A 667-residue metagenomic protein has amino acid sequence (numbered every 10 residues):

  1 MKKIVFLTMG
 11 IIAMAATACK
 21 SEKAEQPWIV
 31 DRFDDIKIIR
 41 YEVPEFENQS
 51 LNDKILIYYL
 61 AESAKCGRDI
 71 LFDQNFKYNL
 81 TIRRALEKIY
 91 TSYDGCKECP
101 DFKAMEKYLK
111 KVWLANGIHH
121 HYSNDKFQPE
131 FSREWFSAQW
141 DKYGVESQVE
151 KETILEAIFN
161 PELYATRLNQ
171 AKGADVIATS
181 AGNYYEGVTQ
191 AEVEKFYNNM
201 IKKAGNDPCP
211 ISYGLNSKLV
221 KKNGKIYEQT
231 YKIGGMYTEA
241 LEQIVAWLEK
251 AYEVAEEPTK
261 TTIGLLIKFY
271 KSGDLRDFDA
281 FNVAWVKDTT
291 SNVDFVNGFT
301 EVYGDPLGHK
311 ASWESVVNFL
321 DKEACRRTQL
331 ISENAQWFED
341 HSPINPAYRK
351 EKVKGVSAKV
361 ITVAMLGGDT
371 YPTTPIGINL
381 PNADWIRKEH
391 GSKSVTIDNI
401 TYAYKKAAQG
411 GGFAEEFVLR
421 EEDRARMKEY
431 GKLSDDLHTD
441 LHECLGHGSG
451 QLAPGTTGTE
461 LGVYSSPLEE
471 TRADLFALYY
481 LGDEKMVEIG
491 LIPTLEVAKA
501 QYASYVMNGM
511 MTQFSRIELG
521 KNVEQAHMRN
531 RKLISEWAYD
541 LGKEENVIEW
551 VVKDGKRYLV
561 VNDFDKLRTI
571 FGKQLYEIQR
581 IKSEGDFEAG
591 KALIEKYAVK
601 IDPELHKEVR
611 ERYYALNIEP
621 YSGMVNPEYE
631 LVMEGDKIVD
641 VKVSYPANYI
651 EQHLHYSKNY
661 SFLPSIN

Functional and structural regions predicted by a protein language model:
A15-A18: C-terminal motif of bacterial Sec signal peptides marking the signal peptidase cleavage site
E22-A85: N-terminal-proximal low-complexity accessory segments that begin disordered and transition into the first
E42, L71, L478-I581: Long, well-structured alpha-helical subdomains associated with metal-dependent extracellular/ecto-lumenal hydrolases
S50, E256-E257, S466-D483: An active-site-proximal "capping" alpha-helix that borders the catalytic cofactor pocket
L109-K110, L114-R424, G431: Contiguous, non-catalytic segments that form substrate-binding/exosite surfaces or channel walls
C444-T457, Y480, E484: Catalytic Zn2+-binding segment of zinc metalloproteases
G450-T471: Post-HEXXH active-site segment of zinc metalloproteases
D563-N667: Extended, compositionally biased alpha-helical segments that mediate assembly or anchoring
